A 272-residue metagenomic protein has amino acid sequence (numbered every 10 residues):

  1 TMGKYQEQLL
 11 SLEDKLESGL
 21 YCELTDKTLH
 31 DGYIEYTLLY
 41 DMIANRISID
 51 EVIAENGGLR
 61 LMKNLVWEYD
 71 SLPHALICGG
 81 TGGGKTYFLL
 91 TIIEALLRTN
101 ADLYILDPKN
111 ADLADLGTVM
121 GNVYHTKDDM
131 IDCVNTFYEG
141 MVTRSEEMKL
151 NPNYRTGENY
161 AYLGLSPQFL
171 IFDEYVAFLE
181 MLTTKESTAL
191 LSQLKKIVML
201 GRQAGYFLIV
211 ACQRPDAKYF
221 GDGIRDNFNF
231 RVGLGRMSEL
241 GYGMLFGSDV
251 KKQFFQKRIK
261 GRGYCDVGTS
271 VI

Functional and structural regions predicted by a protein language model:
T1-R60: N-terminal "pre-motor" subdomain/linker immediately upstream of P-loop NTPase catalytic cores
E7-K15, T28, I34, A211-I272: Conserved ATP-driven motor cores of ASCE-family P-loop NTPases powering translocation/secretion/packaging/pilus
Y33, H74, P167, R262: A residue-level signal for beta-strand positions that form part of recognition/binding surfaces within mature
I47-L150, Q168-F169, V176-M237, F246 (+1 more regions): P-loop NTPase catalytic phosphate-binding loop
Y154-E158: Conserved RecA-like ASCE ATPase "motif II neighborhood" in helicase/translocase motors
N159-Q168: Short basic/glycine-enriched coil/helix segment immediately N-terminal to the Walker B
